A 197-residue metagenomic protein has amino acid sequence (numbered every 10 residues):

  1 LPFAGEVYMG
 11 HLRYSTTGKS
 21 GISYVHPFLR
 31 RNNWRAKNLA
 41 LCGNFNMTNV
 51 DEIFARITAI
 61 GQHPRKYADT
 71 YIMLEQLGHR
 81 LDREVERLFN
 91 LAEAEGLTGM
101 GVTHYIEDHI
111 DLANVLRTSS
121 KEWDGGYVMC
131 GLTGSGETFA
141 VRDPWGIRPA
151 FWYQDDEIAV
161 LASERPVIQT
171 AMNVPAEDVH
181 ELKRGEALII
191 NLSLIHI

Functional and structural regions predicted by a protein language model:
L1-R184, I189-L194: Conserved short alpha-helical segments that host acidic/polar catalytic motifs at enzyme active sites
